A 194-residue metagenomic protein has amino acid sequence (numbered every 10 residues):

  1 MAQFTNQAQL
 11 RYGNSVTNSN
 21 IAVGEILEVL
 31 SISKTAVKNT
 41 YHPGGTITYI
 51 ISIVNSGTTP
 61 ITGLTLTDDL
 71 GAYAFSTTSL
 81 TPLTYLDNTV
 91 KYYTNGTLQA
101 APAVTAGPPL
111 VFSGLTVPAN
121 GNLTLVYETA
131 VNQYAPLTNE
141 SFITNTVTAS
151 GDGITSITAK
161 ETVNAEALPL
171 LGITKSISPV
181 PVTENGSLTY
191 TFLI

Functional and structural regions predicted by a protein language model:
M1-I194: Exported/extracytosolic protein signature
